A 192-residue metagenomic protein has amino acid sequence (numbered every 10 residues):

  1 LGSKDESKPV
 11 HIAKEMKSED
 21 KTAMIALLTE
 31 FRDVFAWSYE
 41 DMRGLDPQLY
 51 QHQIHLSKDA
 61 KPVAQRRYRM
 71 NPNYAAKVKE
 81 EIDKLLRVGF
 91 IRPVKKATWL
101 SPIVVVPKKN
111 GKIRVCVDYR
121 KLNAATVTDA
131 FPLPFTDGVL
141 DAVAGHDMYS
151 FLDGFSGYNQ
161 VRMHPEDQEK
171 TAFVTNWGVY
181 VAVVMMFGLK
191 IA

Functional and structural regions predicted by a protein language model:
L1-K4, Y39-V63, V106-C116, D129-D137 (+3 more regions): Reverse-transcriptase-like RNA-dependent polymerase core
G2-A130: Reverse-transcribing Pol proteins
R69, N73, F187-A192: Short, surface-exposed alpha-helical recognition segments that flank or form part of ligand/macromolecule-binding
